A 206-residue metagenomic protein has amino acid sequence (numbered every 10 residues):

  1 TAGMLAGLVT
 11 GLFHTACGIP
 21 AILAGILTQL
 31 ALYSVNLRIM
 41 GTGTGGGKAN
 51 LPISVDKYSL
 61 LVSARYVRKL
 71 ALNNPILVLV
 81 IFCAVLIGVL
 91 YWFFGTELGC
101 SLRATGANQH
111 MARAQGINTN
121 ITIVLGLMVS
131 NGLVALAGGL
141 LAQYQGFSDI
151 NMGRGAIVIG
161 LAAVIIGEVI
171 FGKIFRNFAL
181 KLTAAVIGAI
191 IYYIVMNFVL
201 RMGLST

Functional and structural regions predicted by a protein language model:
T1, L70-A71, G126, F175-A184: Short, amphipathic, aromatic/basic-enriched membrane-interface segments that mark the entry/exit of transmembrane
T1-L30, C83-I87, I187-G188, Y192-V195: Alpha-helical transmembrane segments within multi-pass membrane transporters and channels
A6, N73-G153, I157: Helix-loop-helix "hairpin" substructures at the membrane interface of multi-pass membrane proteins
T10-G11, N36-L37, L86-F94, G138-A142 (+3 more regions): Structural signal for membrane-spanning alpha-helices in multi-pass inner-membrane proteins, emphasizing helix cores
A16-C17, T105, V169: Helix-to-coil boundary motifs at intracellular loop junctions of multi-pass secondary transporters
C17-I19, T96, I117, L204: Membrane-helix interface residues
A21, G25, Q29-G95, L125 (+1 more regions): Transmembrane helix-bundle core of multi-pass membrane transporters and related energy-transducing complexes
V134-T206: Transmembrane alpha-helical segments in multi-pass inner-membrane proteins
